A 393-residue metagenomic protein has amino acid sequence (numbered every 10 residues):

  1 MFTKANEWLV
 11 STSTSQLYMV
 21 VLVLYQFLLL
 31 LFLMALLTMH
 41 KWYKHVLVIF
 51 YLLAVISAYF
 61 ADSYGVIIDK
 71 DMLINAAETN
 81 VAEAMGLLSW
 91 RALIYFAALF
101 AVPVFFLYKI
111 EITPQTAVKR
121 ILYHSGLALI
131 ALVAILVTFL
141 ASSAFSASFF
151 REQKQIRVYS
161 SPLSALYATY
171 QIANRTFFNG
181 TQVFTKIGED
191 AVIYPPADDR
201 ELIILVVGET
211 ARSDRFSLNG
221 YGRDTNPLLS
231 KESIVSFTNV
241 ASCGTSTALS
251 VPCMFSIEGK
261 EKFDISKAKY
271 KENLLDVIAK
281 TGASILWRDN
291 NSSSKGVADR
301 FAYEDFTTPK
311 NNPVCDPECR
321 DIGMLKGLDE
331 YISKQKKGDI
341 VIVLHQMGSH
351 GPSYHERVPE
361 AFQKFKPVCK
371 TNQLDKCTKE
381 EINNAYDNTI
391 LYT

Functional and structural regions predicted by a protein language model:
M1-Y159: Transmembrane and membrane-interface helices of multi-pass, inner-membrane envelope-modifying transferases
K4, D71-M72, N80-E83, A92 (+7 more regions): Exposed alpha-helical structural elements
K4-N6, L28, W42-H45, L52-I56 (+4 more regions): Short hydrophobic/aromatic-rich motifs at helix boundaries and adjacent loops
S11-T12, N311-C319, E381-N384, N388: A short, charged, and often flexible helix/loop element on the N-terminal side of the glycosyltransferase catalytic
L31, A82, E201, D214 (+2 more regions): Positions in alpha-helical segments
L31-A35, Y167-Q171, N388, Y392: Short, hydrophobic/amphipathic alpha-helical patches that form generic packing surfaces within helical domains
F139-L205, T210-T371: Active-site-proximal alpha/beta segments of enzymes that process anionic O-linked groups
K326-D329, C369-T393: A long, amphipathic alpha-helix that forms part of the scaffold/cap immediately adjacent to metal-dependent active
